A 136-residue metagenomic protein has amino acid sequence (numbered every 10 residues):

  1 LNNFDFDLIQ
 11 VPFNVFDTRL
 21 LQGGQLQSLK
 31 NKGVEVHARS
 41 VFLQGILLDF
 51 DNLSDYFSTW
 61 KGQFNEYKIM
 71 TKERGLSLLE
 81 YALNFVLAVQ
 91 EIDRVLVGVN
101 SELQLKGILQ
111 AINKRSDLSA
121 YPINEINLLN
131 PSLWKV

Functional and structural regions predicted by a protein language model:
L1-L129, L133-K135: Beta/alpha (TIM)-barrel catalytic core signal, keyed to glycine-rich beta->alpha loops juxtaposed to Asp/Glu that bind
